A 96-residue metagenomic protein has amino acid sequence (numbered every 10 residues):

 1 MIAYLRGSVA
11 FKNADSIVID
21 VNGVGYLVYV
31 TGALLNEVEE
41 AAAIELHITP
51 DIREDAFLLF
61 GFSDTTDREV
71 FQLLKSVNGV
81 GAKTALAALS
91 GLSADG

Functional and structural regions predicted by a protein language model:
M1: Glycine/alanine-rich phosphate-binding loops at beta-alpha junctions
Y4-R6, A10-G96: Long, highly charged, low-complexity intrinsically disordered interaction regions that mediate electrostatic DNA/RNA
